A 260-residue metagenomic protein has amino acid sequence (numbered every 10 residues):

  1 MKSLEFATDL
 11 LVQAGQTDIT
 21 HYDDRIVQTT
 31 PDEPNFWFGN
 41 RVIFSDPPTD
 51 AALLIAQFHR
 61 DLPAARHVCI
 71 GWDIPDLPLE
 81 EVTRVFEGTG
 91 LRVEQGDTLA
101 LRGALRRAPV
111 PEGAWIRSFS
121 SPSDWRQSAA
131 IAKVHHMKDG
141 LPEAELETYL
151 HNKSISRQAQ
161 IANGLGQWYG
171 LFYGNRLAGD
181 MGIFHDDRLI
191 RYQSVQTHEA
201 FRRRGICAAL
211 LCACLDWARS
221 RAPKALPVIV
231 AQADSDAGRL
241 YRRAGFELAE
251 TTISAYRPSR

Functional and structural regions predicted by a protein language model:
M1-A65, L77-L79, A159: N-terminal charged segments
D23-T30, E94-T98, W168-G170, R176-H185 (+1 more regions): Conserved beta-strand in the GNAT
D50-R126, M137, T252-R257: Acyl-donor-binding surface of acyltransferase catalytic domains
A51-H59, S194-E199, R203-S220, R243: Conserved acetyl-CoA-binding loop-helix of GNAT-fold acetyltransferases
P63-I74, A218-Q232: Conserved GNAT acetyl-CoA-binding A-motif
G71-P78, E199, V228-G238, A255-S259: Conserved beta-strand-loop-alpha-helix junction that forms the acyl-donor binding cleft
L77-V93, R204, A208, A233-T251: Conserved active-site alpha-helix within GNAT-family acetyltransferase domains
A114-D186, I190: Flexible, substrate/cofactor-facing loop regions flanked by secondary structure within enzyme catalytic domains
